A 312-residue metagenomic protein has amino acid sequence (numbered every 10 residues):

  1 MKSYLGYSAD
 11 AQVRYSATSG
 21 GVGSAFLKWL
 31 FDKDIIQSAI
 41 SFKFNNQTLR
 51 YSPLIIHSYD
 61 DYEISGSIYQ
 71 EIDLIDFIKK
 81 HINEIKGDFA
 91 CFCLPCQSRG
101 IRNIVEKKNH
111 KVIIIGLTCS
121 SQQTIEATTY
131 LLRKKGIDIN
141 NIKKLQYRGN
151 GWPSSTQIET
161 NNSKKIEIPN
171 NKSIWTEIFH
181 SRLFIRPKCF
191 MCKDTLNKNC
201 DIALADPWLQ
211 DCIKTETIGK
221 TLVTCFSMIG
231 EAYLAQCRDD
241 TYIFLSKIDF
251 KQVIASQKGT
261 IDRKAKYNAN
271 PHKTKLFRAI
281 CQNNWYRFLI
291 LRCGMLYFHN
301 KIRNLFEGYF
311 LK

Functional and structural regions predicted by a protein language model:
M1-C93, Q236-K312: Iron-sulfur-cluster electron-transfer modules
A17-V22, C96, I185-K193: Cysteine-centered iron-sulfur cluster-binding motifs in ferredoxin-type domains/subunits of redox enzymes
I36-Q37, D138-K312: Long, compositionally biased charged/polar accessory segments in the mid-to-C-terminal portions of proteins
I40, I113-I115, I202: Hydrophobic/aromatic beta-strand patches that form the interior of the parallel beta-sheet core in alpha/beta enzyme
E84-K108: A glycine-rich beta-strand to alpha-helix segment that forms a phosphate/ribose-binding loop at ligand/cofactor sites
G100-R102, I125, A232-L234: Short helix/loop capping segments that flank catalytic or ligand/cofactor-binding pockets
E106-L117: A short alpha->loop->secondary-structure connector
Q122-L131: Short, charged, surface-exposed secondary-structure boundary motifs
